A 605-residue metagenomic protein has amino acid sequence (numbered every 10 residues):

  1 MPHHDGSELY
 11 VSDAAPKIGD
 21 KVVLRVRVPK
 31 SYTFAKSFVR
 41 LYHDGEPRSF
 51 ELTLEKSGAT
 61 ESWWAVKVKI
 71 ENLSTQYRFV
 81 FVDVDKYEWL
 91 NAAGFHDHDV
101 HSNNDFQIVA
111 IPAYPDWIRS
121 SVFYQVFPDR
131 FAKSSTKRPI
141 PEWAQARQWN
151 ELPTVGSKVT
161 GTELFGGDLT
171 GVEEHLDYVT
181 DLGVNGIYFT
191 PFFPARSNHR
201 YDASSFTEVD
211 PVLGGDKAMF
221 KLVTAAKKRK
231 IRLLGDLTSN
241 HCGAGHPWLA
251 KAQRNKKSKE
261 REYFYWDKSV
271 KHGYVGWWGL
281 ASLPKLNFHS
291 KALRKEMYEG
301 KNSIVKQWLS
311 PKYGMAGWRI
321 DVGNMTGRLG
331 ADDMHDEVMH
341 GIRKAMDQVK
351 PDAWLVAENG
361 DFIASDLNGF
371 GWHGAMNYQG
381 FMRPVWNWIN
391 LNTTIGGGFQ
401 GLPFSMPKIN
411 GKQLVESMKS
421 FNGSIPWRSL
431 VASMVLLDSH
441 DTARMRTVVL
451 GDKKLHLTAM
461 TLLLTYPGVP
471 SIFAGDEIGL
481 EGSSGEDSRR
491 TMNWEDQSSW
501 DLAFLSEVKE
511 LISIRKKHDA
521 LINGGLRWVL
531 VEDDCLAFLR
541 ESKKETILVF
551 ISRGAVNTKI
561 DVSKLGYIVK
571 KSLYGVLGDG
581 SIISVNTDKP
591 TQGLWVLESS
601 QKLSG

Functional and structural regions predicted by a protein language model:
P2-A14, I18-V22, V26, K36-F38 (+3 more regions): Active-site and adjacent substrate-binding regions of carbohydrate-active enzymes
P29-S31: Short glycine/proline-centered coil/turn motifs in the loop regions of extracellular beta-sandwich domains
V39-H43: Conserved aromatic beta-strand anchor motif in extracellular beta-sandwich/beta-rich domains
G45-P47: Short, solvent-exposed loop/linker segments at beta-strand-coil boundaries, enriched for Pro/Gly and Ser/Thr
W64-K67: Short amphipathic
L73-Y77: Exposed beta-strand face motif in extracellular beta-rich ectodomains
R78-V82: Extracellular recognition modules
